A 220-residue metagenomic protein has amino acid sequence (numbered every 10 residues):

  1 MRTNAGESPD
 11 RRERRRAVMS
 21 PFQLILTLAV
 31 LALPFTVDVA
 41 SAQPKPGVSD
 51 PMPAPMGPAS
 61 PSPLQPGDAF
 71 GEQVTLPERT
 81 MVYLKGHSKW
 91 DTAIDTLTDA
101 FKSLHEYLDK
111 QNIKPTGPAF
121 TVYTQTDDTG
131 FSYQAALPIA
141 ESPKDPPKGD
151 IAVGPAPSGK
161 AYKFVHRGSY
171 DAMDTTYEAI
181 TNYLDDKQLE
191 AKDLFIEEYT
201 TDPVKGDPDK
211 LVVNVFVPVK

Functional and structural regions predicted by a protein language model:
R2, G6, R12, S20-I25 (+1 more regions): A solvent-exposed interaction/effector surface
L28: Short Gly/Thr/Asp-enriched flexible loops that form oxyanion-binding sites at enzyme active sites
